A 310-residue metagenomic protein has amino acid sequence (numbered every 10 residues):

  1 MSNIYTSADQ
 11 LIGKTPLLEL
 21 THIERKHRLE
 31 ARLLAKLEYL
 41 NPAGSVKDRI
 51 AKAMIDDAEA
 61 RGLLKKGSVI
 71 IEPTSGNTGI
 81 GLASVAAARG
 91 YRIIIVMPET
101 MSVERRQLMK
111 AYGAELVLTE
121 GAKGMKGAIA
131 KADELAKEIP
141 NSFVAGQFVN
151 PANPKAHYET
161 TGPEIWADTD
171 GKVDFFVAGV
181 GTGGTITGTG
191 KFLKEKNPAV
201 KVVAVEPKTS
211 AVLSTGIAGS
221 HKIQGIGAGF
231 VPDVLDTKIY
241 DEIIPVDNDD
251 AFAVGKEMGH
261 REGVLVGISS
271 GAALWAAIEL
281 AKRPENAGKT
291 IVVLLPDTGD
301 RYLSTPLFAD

Functional and structural regions predicted by a protein language model:
M1-D310: PLP-dependent amino-acid enzyme catalytic core
